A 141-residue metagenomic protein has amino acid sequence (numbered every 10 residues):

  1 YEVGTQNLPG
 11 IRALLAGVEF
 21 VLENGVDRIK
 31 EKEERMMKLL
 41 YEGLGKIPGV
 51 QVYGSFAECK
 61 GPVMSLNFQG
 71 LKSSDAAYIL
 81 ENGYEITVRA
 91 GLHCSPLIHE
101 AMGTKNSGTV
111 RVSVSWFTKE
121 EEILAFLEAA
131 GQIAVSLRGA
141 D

Functional and structural regions predicted by a protein language model:
Y1-D141: Pyridoxal 5′-phosphate
